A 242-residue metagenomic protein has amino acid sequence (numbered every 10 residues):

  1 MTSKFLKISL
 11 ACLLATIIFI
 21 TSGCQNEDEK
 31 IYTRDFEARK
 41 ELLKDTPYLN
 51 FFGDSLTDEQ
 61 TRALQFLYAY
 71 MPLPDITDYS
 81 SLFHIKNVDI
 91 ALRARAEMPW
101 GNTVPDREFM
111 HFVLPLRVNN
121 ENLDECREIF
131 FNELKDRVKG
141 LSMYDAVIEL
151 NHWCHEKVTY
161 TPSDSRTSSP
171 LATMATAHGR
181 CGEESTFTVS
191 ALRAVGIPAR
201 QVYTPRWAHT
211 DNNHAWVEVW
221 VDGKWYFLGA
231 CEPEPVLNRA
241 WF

Functional and structural regions predicted by a protein language model:
M1-L10: Bacterial N-terminal signal peptides that target proteins for export
L6, A15, C24-E27: N-terminal secretion targeting segments of exported proteins
A11-F19: Bacterial N-terminal signal peptides
I18, T159-Y160: Intrinsically disordered or highly flexible coil/loop and linker segments, enriched in small and charged/polar residues
C24-N151, E156, S163, A194 (+1 more regions): N-terminal accessory/pre-domain segments preceding catalytic cores
D136-R137, A146-H152, P162-T167, L171 (+1 more regions): Hydrophobic/aromatic-rich core segments of domains that either
M174-G179: The substrate-binding groove and active-site-proximal loops of carbohydrate-active enzymes, especially glycoside
